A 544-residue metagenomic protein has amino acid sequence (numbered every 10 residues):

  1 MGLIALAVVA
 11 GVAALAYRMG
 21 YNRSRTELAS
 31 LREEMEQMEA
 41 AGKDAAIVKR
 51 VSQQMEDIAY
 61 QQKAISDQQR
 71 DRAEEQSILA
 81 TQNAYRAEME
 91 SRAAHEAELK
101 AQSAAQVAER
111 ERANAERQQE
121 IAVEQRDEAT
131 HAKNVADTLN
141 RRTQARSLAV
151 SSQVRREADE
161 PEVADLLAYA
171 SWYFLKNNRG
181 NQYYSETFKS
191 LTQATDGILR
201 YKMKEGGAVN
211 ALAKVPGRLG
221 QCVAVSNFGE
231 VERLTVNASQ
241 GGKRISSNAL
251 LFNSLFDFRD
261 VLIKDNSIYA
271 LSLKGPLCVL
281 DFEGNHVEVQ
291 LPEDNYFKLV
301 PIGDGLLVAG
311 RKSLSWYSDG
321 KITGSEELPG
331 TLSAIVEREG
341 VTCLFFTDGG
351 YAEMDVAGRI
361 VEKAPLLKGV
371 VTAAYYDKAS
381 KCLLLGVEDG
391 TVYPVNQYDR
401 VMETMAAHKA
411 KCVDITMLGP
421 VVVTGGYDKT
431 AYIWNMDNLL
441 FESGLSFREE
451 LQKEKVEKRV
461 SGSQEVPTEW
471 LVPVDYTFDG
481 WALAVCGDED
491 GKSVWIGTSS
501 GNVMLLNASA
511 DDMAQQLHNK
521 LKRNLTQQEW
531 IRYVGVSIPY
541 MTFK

Functional and structural regions predicted by a protein language model:
A13-A211, P216-G217, N227-F228, A238-R244 (+3 more regions): Eukaryotic protein-protein interaction scaffolds centered on beta-propeller repeats
I198-M203, G242-F252, N285-L291, K321-E327 (+4 more regions): A short beta-strand motif characteristic of beta-propeller blades
M203-V209, F252-F256, L291-D294, L328-G330 (+5 more regions): WD40/WD-repeat beta-propeller blade N-cap
L219-G220, D265-N266, G303-G305, E339-V341 (+3 more regions): Short coil/turn segments that connect the beta-strands within blades of beta-propeller domains
V223-N227, Y269-S272, L307-A309, C343-F346 (+3 more regions): Conserved beta-strand element within WD40/beta-propeller blades
G229, G275, K312, G349 (+3 more regions): Short coil/turn segments within WD40 beta-propeller repeats
E232-N237, L280, Y317, M354 (+4 more regions): WD40-repeat beta-propellers
